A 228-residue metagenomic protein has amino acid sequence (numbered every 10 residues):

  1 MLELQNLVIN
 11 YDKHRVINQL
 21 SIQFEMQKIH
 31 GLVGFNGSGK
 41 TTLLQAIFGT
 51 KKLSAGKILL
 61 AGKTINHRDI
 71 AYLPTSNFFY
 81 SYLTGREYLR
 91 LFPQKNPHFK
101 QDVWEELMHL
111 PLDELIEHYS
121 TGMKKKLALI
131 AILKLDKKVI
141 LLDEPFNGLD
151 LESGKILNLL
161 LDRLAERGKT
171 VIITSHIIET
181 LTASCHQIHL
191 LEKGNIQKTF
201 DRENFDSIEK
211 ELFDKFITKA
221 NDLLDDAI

Functional and structural regions predicted by a protein language model:
L2, I17-Q19: Conserved structural motif at the start of ABC-family nucleotide-binding domains
V33-F35: The feature captures the beta-strand-to-loop junction immediately N-terminal to the Walker
F48: Helix-to-loop junction immediately C-terminal to a conserved catalytic motif
A55-R68: Conserved ABC transporter NBD signature motif
I140-E144: Catalytic Walker B motif of ABC-type/P-loop ATPase nucleotide-binding domains
L151-E152: Helix N-cap at the start of a conserved alpha-helix in ABC-type nucleotide-binding domains
S175-H176: H-loop/switch region of ABC-family ATPase nucleotide-binding domains
N195-T218: Conserved beta-strand-loop-alpha-helix hinge in the C-terminal portion of ABC ATPase nucleotide-binding domains
